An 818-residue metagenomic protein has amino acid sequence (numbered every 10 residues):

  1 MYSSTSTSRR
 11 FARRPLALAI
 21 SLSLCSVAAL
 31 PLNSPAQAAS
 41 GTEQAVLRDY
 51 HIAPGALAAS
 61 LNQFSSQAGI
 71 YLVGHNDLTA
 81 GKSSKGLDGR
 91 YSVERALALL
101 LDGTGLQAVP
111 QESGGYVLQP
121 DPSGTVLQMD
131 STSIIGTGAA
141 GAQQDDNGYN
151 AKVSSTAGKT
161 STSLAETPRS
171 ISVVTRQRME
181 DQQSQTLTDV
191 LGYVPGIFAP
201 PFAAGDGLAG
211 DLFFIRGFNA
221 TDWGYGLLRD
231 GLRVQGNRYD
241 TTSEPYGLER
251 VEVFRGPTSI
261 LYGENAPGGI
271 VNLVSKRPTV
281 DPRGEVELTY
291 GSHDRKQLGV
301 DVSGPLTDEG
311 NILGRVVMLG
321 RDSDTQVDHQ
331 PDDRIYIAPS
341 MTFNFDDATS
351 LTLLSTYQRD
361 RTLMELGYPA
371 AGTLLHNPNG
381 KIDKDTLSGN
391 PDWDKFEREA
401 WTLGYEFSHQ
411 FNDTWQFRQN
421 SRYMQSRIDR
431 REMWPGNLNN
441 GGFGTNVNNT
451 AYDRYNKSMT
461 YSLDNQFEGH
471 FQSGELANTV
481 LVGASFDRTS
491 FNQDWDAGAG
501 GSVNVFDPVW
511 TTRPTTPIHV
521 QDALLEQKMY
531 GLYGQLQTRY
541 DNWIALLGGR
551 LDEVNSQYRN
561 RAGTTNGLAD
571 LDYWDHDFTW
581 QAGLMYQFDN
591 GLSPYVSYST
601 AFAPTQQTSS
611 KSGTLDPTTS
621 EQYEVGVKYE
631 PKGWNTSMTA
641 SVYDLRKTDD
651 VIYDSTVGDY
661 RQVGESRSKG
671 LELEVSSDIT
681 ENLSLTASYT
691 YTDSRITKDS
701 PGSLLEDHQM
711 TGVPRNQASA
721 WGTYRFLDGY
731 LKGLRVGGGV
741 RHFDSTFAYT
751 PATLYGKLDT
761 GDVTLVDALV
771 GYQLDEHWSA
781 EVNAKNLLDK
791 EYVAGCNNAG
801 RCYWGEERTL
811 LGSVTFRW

Functional and structural regions predicted by a protein language model:
D130-G138, E166, S170-R176, D181 (+2 more regions): Periplasmic plug
Y246-E249, R255, I260-P339, F345-T349 (+3 more regions): Outer-membrane beta-barrel translocator/receptor signature
R321-T325, I337-Q410, Q425-S458, G501-L525 (+2 more regions): Acidic/polar loop-and-plug regions of large Gram-negative outer-membrane beta-barrel proteins
T342-D346, S458, L476-T489, A523-K647: Structural signature of Gram-negative outer-membrane beta-barrels, strongest in the C-terminal barrel of TonB-dependent
R361-T373, R488-N492, N555, M585-Y629 (+5 more regions): Surface-exposed extracellular loop regions of Gram-negative outer-membrane beta-barrel proteins, predominantly
F407-N412, Q416-R422, R427-E432, P594 (+3 more regions): Membrane-embedded beta-barrel scaffold of Gram-negative outer-membrane proteins
N456, T479-V480, T711-W818: Conserved C-terminal beta-signal and adjacent last beta-strands/turns of outer-membrane beta-barrel proteins
N542, D644, Q662-P751, L788 (+1 more regions): Gram-negative outer-membrane beta-barrel transporters
